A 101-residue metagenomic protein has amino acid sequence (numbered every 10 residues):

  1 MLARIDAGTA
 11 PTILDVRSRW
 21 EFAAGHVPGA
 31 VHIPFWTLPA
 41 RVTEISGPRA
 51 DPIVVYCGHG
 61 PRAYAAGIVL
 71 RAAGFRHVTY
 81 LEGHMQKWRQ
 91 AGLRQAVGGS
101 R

Functional and structural regions predicted by a protein language model:
L2-T12, R19-V54, G58-R101: Rhodanese-like catalytic fold shared by cysteine-dependent sulfurtransferases and DSP/PTP-type phosphatases
